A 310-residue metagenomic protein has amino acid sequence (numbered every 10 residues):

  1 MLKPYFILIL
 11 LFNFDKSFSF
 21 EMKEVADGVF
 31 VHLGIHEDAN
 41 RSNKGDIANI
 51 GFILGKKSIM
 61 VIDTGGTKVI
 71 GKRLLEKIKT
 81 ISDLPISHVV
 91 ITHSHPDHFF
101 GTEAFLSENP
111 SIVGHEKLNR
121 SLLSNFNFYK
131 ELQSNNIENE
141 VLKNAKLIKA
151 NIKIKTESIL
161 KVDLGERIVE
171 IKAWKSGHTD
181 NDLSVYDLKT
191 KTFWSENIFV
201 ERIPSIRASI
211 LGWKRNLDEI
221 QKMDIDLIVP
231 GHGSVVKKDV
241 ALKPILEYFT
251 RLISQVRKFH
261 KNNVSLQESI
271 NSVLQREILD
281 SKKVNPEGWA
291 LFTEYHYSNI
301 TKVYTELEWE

Functional and structural regions predicted by a protein language model:
P4-N13: Sec-dependent N-terminal signal peptides
F20-V25, R120-A173, L188-K189, L217 (+1 more regions): Metallo-beta-lactamase
E24-K77, L183-N197: Conserved beta-strand hairpin/beta-sheet module of binuclear metal-dependent hydrolase folds, prominently
G28, I53, D63, I78 (+10 more regions): Divalent metal-coordination and catalytic microenvironments
H32-A48, L122-N127, R202, I206-S209: Acidic/histidine-rich helix-loop elements that form or flank divalent-metal/phosphate-binding sites at the catalytic
K56-M60, K68-G114, M223-D224: Active-site metal-binding motif and surrounding structural segment of the metallo-beta-lactamase
S58-M60, G66-K68, K161, I168-R251: Metallo-beta-lactamase
K261-E310: C-terminal regulatory/interaction regions
